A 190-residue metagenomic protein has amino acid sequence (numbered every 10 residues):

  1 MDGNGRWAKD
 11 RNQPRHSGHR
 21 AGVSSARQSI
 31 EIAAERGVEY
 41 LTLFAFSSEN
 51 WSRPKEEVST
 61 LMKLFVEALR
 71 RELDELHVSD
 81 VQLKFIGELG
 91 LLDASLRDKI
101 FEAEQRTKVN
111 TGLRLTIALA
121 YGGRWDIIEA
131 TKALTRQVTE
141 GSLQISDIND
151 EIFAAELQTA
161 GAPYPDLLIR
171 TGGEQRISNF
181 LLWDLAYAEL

Functional and structural regions predicted by a protein language model:
M1-L190: Flexible, compositionally biased loop and terminal segments
